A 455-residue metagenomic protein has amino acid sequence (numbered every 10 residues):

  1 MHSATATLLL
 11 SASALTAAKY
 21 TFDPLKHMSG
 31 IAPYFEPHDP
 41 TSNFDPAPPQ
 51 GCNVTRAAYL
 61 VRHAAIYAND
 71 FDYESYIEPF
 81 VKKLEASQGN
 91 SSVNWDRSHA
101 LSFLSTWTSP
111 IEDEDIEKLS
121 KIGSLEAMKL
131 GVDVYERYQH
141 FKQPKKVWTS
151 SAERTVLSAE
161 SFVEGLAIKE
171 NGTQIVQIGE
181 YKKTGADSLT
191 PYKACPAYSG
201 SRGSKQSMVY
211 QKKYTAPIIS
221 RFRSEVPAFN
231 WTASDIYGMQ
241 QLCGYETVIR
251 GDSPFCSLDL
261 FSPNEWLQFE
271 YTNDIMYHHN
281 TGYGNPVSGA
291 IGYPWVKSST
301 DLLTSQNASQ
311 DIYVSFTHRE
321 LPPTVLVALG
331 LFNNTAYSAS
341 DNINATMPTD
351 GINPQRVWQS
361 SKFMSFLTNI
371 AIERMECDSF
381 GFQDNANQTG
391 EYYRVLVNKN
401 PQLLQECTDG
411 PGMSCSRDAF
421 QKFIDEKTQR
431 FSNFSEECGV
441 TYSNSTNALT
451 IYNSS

Functional and structural regions predicted by a protein language model:
M1-Y20: Fungal secretory targeting signals
K19-P144, S150-Y313, T317-S455: Signature for phosphate-centric chemistry
